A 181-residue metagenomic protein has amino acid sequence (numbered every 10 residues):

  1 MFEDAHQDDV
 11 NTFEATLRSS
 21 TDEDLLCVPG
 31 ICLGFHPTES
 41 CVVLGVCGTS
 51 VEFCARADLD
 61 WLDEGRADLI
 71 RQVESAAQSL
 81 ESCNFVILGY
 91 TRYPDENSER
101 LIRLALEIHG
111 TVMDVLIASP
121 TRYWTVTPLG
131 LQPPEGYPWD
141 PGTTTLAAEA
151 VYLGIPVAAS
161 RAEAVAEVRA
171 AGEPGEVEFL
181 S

Functional and structural regions predicted by a protein language model:
F2-D24, V28-C32, H36-T38, A57-S181: Charged, compositionally biased boundary regions
C41-G45: Short beta-strand scaffold segments in enzyme catalytic cores
V46-S50: Short acidic-glycine loop/turn motifs at beta-strand connectors
V51-A55: Gly-rich Lys/Arg/Thr-decorated short loops/hinges at beta-loop-alpha junctions or inter-strand turns that position
